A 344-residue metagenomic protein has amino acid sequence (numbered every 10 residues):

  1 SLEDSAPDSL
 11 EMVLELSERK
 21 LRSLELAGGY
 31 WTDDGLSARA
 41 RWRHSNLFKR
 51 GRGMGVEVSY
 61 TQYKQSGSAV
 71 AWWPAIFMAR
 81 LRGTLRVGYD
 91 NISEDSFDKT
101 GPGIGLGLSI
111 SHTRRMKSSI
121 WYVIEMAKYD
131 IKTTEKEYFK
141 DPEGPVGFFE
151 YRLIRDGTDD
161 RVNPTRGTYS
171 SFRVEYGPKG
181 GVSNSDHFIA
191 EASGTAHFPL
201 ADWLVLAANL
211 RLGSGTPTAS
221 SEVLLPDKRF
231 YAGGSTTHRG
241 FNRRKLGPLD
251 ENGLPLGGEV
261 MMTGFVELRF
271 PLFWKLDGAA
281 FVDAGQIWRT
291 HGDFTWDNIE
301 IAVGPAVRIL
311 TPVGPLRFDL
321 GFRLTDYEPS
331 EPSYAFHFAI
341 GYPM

Functional and structural regions predicted by a protein language model:
S1-Y30, R41, G55-W73, A190-S193 (+2 more regions): Periplasmic polypeptide-binding modules associated with outer-membrane biogenesis and secretion
S5-P7, G29-S37, V56-G67, I92-G101 (+3 more regions): Solvent-exposed loop/turn segments connecting transmembrane beta-strands in outer-membrane beta-barrel proteins
R22-E25, G29-W31, L36, D130-K275 (+3 more regions): C-terminal outer-membrane beta-barrel translocator/porin domains of Gram-negative envelope proteins and their
R22-L24, G35, N46-M54, I76-G83 (+5 more regions): Repeated loop/turn-to-beta-strand initiation elements of outer-membrane beta-barrel proteins
E25-W31, L36-N91, G103-G107, A306: Predominantly transmembrane beta-strands of Gram-negative outer membrane beta-barrel pores used for transport
W42, E150-R152, V307-G314, S333-M344: Outer-membrane beta-barrel "beta-signal"
H44-N46, W73-A75, I110, R155-G157 (+6 more regions): Residue-level signature of outer-membrane beta-barrel architecture
G67-P145, F149-Y151: Transmembrane beta-barrel wall of Gram-negative outer-membrane proteins
